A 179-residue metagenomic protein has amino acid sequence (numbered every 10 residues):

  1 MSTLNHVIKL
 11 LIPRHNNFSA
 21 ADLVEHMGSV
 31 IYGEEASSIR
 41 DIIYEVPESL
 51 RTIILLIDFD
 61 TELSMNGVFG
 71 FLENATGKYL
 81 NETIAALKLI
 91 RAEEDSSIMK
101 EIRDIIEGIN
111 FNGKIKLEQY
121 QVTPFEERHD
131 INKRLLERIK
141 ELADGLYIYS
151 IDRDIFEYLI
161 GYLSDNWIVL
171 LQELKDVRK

Functional and structural regions predicted by a protein language model:
S2-I54, D60-M65, F69, E73 (+2 more regions): Extended, alpha-helix-rich binding/interface surfaces that flank or overlap catalytic cores and mediate recognition
